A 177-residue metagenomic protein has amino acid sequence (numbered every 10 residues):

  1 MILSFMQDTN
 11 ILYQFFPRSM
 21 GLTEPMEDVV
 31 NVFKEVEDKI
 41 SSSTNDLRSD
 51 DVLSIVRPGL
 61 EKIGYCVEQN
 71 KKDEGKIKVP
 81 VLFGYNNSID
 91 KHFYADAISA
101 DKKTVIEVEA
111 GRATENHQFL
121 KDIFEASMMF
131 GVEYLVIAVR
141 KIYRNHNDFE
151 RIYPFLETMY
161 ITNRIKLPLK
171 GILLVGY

Functional and structural regions predicted by a protein language model:
M1-S43, D50-G59, E68: Nuclease-adjacent, charged terminal/linker segments that flank catalytic cores
S42-D46, R57-D101, T114-Q118, M128: Active-site metal-binding core of divalent-cation-utilizing nuclease and nuclease-like domains
D50-S54, F119-D122, F149-Y160: Well-ordered, non-membrane alpha-helical segments in soluble/globular domains
E107-D122, N145-D148: Active-site-adjacent loop/helix micro-motif of nuclease/hydrolase catalytic cores
F124-F130: Short, surface-exposed basic-aromatic patches at helix termini and helix-loop junctions that form
L135-K141: Acidic beta-strand-to-loop metal/phosphate-binding motif
K141-Y177: Domain-level recognition of nuclease-like catalytic cores that cleave nucleotide substrates
